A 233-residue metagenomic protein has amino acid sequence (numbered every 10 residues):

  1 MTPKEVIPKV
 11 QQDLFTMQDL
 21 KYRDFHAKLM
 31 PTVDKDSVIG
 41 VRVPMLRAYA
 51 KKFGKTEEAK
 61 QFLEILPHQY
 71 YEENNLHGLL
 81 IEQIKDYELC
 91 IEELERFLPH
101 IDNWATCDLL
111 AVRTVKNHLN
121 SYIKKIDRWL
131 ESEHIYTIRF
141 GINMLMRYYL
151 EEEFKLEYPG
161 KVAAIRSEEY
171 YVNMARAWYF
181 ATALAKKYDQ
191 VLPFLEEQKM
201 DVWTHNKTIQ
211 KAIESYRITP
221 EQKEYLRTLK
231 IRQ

Functional and structural regions predicted by a protein language model:
M1-Q233: Alpha-helical scaffold domains
